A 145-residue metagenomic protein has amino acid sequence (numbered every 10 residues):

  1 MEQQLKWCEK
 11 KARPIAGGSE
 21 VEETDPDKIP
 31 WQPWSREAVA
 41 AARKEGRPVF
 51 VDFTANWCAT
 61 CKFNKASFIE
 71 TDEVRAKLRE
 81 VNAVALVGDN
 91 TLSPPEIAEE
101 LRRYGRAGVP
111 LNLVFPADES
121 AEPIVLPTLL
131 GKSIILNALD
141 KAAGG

Functional and structural regions predicted by a protein language model:
M1-V51, A55-G145: Proteins that catalyze or organize thiol-disulfide redox chemistry and the adjacent proteostasis machinery handling
